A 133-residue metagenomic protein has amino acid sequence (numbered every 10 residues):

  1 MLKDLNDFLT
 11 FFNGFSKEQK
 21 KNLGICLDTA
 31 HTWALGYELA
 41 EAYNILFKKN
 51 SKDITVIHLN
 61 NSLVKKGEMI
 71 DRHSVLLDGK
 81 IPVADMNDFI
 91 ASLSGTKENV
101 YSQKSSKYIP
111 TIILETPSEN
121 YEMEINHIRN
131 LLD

Functional and structural regions predicted by a protein language model:
M1-D7, E38-L39, E124-H127: Residues at alpha-helix caps and immediate loop-helix transition turns in enzyme cores, especially N- and C-cap
M1-L27, A34: Active-site acidic/histidine proton-transfer and metal-coordination neighborhood in alpha/beta enzyme cores
L2, W33-Y101, K107-Y108: Gly/Pro-rich active-site loop or hairpin
T10-K21, I45-I54, N130-D133: Structural recognition of alpha->loop->beta junctions
L23-D28, T55-L59, P110-L114: Hydrophobic faces of well-ordered beta-strands that scaffold small-molecule active sites in alpha/beta enzyme cores
H58, L63, I113, N130-D133: Flexible phosphate-binding patches that engage nucleotides and nucleic acids
T111-M123: A short, acidic, flexible beta-alpha connecting loop/helix-capping segment that sits on the rim of active
Y121-D133: C-terminal helical cap(s) of enzyme catalytic domains, especially alpha/beta-barrels
